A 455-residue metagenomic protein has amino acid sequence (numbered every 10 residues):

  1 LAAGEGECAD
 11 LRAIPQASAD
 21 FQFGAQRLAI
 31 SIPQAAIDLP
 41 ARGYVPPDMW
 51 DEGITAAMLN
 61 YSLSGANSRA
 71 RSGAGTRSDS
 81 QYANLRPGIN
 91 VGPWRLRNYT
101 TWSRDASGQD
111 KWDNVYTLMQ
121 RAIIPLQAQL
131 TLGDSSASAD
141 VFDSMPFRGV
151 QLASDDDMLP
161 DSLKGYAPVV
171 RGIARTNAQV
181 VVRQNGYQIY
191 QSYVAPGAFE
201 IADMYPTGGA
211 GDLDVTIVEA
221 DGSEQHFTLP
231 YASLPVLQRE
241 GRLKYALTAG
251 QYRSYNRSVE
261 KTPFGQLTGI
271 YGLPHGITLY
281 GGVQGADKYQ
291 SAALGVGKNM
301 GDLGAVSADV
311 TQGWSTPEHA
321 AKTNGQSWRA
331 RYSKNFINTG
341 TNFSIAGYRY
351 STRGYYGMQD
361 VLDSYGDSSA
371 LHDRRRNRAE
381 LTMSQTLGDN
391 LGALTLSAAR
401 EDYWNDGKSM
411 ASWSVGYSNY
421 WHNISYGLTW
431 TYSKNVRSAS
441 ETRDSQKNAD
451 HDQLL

Functional and structural regions predicted by a protein language model:
A3-A66, R71-G241, G297-G301, D309-H372: Outer-membrane beta-barrel channel domains
W50, D79-G92, W112-L126, K261-H275 (+7 more regions): Feature captures outer-membrane beta-barrel proteins of Gram-negative bacteria and organelles
L59-L63, N98, L130-L132, Y245-A249 (+5 more regions): Membrane-embedded beta-strand positions of outer-membrane beta-barrel proteins
T207-G209, D287-K288, N405-G407: Short glycine/serine/proline-enriched coil/turn segments at secondary-structure junctions
E240-G269: Compositionally biased low-complexity segments at domain edges in trafficked proteins and select soluble regulators
Y245-T248, Y271-I277, D302-D309, Q359-S364 (+1 more regions): Flexible, solvent-exposed coil segments and beta strand-coil junctions, predominantly the extracellular/periplasmic
T248-S254, F336-T339, N390: Well-ordered beta-sheet/strand-loop patches within structured domains
A393, S397-S412: Outer-membrane beta-barrel transmembrane domain signature
